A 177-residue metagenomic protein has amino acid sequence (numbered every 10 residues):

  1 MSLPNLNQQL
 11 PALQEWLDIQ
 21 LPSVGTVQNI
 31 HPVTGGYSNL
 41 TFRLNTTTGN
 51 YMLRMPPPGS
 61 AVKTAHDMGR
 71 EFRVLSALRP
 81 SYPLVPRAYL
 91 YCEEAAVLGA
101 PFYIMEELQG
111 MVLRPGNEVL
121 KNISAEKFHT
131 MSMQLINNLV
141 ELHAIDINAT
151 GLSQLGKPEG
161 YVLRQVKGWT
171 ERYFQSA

Functional and structural regions predicted by a protein language model:
M1-Q28: Juxta-kinase regulatory segment immediately upstream of eukaryotic protein kinase catalytic domains
Q28-A177: ATP-binding pocket architecture of kinase catalytic cores
